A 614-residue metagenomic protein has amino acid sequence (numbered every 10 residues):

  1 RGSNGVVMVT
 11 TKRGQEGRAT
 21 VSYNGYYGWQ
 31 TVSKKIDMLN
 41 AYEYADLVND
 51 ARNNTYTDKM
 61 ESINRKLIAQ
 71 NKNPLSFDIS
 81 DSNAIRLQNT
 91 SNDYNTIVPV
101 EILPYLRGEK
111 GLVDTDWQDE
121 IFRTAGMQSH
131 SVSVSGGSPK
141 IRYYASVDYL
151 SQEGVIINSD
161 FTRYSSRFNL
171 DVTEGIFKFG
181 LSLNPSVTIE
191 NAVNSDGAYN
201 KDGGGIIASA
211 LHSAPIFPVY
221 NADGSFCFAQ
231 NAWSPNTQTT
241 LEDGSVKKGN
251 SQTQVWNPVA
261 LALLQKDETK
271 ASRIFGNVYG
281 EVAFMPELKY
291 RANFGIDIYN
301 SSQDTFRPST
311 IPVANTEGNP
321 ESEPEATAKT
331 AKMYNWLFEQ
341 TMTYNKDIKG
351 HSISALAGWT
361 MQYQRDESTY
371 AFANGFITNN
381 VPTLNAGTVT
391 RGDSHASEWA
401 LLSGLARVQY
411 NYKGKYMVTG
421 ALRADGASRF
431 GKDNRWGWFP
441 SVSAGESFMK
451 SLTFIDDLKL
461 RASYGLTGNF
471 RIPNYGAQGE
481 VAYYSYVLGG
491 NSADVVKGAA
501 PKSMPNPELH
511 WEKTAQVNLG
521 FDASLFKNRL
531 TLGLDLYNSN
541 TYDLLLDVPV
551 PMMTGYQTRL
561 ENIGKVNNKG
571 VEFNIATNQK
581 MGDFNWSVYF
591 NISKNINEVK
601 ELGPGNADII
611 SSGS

Functional and structural regions predicted by a protein language model:
R1, K12, Q30-K35, E508: N-terminal plug
R1-V7, G14-T20: Flexible, glycine/serine/threonine-rich loop segments and coil->beta-strand junctions that form periplasmic-facing
V6, T20-S22, R142, S354 (+2 more regions): A residue-level signal for beta-strand positions that form part of recognition/binding surfaces within mature
V7-V9, F573: Non-catalytic regulatory/gating segments with a bias toward low-complexity or hydrophobic composition
T11-K12, A523: Active-site beta-strand termini and strand-to-loop segments that position acidic
Q15-I157, S195-G197, P218-D267, G280-A283: Residues embedded in well-ordered regular secondary structure
V32, R107-D148, Q152-S159, R167-K248 (+7 more regions): Flexible loop and strand-edge segments within Gram-negative outer membrane beta-barrel domains
R163, N169-F177, S182-V187, D243-R307 (+1 more regions): Extracellular/periplasmic, surface-exposed regions of secreted and cell-surface proteins
